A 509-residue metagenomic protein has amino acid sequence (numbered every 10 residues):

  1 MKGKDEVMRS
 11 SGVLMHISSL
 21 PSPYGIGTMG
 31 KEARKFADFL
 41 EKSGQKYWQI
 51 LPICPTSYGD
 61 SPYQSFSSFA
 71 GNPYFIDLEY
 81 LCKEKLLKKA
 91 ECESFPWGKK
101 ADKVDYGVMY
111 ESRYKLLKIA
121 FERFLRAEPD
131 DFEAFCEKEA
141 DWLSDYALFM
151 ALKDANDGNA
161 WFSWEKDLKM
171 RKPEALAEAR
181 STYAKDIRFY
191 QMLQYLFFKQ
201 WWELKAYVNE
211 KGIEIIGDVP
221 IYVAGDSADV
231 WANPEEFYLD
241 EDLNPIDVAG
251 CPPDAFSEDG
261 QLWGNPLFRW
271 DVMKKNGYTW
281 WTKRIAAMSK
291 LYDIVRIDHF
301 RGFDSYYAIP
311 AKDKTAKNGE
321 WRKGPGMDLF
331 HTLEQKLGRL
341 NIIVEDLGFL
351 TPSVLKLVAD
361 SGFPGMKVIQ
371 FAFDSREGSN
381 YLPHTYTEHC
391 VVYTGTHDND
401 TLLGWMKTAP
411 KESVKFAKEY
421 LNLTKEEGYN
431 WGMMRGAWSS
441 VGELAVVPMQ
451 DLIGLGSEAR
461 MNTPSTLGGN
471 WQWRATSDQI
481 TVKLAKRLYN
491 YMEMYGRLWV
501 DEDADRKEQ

Functional and structural regions predicted by a protein language model:
K2-R9, L14-K42, Q191-L193: Asp/Glu-centered strand-loop micro-motifs enriched in Gly/Pro and often flanked by an aromatic residue
K2-V7, H16, D60-Q194, F198 (+3 more regions): Alpha-amylase-like alpha-glycosidases and glucanotransferases acting on alpha-linked glucans and related
K31-D38, K199-Y207, W281-K283, Y429-M433: Short alpha-helical segments and helix-capping/turn motifs at coil-helix boundaries
K31-T56, L291-Y292: Catalytic domains of carbohydrate-active enzymes, especially glycoside hydrolases
E41, W201-N209, E334, V358-A359: Surface-exposed amphipathic alpha-helices with a cationic face
Y190, Y195-Y222: Conserved, well-ordered alpha-helix/loop/beta-strand core segments that scaffold catalytic motifs
G454-Q509: Structured C-terminal cap/extension of enzyme domains
